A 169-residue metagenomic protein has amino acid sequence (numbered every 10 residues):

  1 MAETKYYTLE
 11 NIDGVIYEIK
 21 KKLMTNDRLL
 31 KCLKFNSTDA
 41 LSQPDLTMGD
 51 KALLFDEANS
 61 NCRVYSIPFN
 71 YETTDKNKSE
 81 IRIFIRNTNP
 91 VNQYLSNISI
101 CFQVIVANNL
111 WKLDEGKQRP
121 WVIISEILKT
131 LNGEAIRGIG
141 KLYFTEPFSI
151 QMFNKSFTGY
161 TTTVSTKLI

Functional and structural regions predicted by a protein language model:
M1-P90: Small/polar-rich, solvent-exposed N-terminal microdomains that initiate assembly or binding
T4, T8, W111-K112, S149: Residue-level detector of alpha-helix boundaries and kinks
S66-R82, L110-S125, K129-N132: Acidic, Ser/Thr- and Gly-enriched intrinsically disordered low-complexity segments
I81, I98-F102, Y160-T162: Hydrophobic residues positioned within well-ordered beta-strands of beta-sheet architectures
N87, V106, T166-L168: Short, flexible loop/turn elements at secondary-structure junctions
N89-L95, M152-K155: Short, solvent-exposed beta-strand/turn "edge" segments of beta-rich domains on protein surfaces
L95-K112: Short acidic, glycine/tyrosine-flanked loop/strand segments centered on an H-E-D-like triad
Q118-I169: Acidic-leaning, charged glycine-interspersed low-complexity segments
